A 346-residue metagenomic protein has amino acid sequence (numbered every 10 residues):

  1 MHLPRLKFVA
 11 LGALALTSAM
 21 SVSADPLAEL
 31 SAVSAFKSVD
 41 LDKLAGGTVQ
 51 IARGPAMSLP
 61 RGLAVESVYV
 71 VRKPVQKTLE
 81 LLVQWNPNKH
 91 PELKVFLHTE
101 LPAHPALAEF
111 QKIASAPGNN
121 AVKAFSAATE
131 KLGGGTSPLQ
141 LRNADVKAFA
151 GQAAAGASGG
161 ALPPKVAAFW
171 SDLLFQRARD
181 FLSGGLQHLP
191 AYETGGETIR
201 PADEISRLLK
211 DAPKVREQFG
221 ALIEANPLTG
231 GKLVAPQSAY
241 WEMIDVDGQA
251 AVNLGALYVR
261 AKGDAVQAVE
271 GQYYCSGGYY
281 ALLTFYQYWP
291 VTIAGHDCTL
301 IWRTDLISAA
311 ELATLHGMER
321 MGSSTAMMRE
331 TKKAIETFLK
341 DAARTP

Functional and structural regions predicted by a protein language model:
M1-A10: Bacterial N-terminal signal peptides that target proteins for export
S18-A19: N-terminal signal peptide c-region/cleavage motif recognized by signal peptidases
D25-V71, V75-K77, V83, P87-P346: Terminal "cap-and-tail" regions of soluble proteins that handle hydrophobic small molecules
